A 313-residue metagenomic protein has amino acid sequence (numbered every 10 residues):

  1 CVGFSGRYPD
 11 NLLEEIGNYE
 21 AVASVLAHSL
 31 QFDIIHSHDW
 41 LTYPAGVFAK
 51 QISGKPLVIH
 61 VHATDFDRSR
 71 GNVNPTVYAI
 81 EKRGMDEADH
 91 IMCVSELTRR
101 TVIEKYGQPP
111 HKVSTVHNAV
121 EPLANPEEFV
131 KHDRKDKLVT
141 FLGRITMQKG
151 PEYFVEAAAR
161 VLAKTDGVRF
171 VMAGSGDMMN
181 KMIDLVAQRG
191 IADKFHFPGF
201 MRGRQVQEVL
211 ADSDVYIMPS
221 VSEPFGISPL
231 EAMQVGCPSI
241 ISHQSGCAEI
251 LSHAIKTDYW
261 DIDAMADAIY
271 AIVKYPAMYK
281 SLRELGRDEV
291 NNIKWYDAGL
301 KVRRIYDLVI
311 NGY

Functional and structural regions predicted by a protein language model:
C1-S29: A conserved catalytic-core segment of Leloir-type glycosyltransferases
L97, A119: Carbohydrate-associated surface elements
H132-A158, R283: Conserved donor-binding/catalytic core segment of Leloir-type glycosyltransferases
K181-M201: Nucleotide-activated donor-binding/catalytic signature segment of Leloir-type glycosyltransferases, i.e., the conserved
F200-M201, E208-S213: Short alpha-helical donor nucleotide-sugar binding micro-motif in glycosyltransferases
V221: Aromatic "clamp/platform" in nucleotide-sugar-dependent glycosyltransferases that forms part of the donor/acceptor
P238-I241: Short hydrophobic beta-strand element within catalytic cores of glycosyltransferases and related nucleotide-activated
A254-D263, A271-P276: Conserved acidic donor-binding segment of nucleotide-sugar-dependent glycosyltransferases
